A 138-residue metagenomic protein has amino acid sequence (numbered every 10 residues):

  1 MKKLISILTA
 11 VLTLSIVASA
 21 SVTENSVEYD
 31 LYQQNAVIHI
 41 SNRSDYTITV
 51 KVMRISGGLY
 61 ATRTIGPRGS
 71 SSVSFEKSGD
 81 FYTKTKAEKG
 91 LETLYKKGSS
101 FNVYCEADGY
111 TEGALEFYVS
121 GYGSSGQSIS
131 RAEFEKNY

Functional and structural regions predicted by a protein language model:
L4-A18: Sec-dependent N-terminal signal peptides
T9, G79-D80, G109: Amphipathic, positively biased hydrophobic alpha-helical segments used for protein targeting and membrane insertion
A20-S56, A61-R63, K84-Y138: Primarily secretory-pathway and cell-envelope proteins
I65-S72: Short, solvent-exposed S/T- and G/P-enriched segments that are highly enriched in secreted/extracellular and lumenal
S72-D80: Short Pro-Gly-centered beta-turn/loop motif in secreted/extracellular proteins
